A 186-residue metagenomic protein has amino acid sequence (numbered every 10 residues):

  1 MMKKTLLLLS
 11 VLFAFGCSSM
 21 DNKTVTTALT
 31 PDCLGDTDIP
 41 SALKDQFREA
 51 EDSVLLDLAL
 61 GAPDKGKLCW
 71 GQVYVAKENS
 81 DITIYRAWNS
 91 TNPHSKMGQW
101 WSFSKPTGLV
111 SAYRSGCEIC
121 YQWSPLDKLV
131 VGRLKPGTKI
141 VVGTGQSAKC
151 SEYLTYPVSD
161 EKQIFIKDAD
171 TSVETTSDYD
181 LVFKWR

Functional and structural regions predicted by a protein language model:
M1-T5: Positively charged n-region of N-terminal signal peptides that target proteins for export
L7-V11: Hydrophobic helical h-region of N-terminal Sec-dependent signal peptides in bacterial secretory/periplasmic proteins
F15-G16: C-terminal motif of bacterial Sec signal peptides marking the signal peptidase cleavage site
S19-C69, S95-G98, G108-R186: Conserved NAD+-utilizing ADP-ribose enzyme module
G66, E78-W88, G137: Tight coil/turn sites that cap or link beta-strands
I84-Y85, N89-Q99: Extended, structured, electrostatic nucleic-acid-contact surfaces
W101-S104: Histidine-centered catalytic micro-motifs used for acid/base chemistry in nuclease and nucleotide-processing active
